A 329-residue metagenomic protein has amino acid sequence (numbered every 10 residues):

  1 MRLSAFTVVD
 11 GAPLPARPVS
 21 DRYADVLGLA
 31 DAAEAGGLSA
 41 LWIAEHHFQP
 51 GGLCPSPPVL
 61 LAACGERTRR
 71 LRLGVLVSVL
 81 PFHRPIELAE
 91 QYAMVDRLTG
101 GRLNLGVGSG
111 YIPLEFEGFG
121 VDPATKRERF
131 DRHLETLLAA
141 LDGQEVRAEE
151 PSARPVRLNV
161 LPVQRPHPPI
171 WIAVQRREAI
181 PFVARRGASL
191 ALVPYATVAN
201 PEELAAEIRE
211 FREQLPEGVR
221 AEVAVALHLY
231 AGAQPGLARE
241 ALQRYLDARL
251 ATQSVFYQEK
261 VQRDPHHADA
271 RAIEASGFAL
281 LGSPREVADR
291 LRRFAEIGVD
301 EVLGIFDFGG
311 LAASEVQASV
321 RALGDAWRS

Functional and structural regions predicted by a protein language model:
M1-T68, R72-L73, P168: N-terminal beta1-alpha1-beta2 module of alpha/beta enzyme domains
L3-T7, L41-I43, L73-V75, L103-V107 (+4 more regions): Hydrophobic faces of well-ordered beta-strands that scaffold small-molecule active sites in alpha/beta enzyme cores
A5, A124-N159, N200-D300: An alpha-helical appendage that flanks or caps ligand/catalytic pockets
V9-Y23, S78-I86, Q164-V174, G232 (+1 more regions): Active-site mouth loops of central-metabolism enzymes
S20-A32, Q91, V174-P181, P284-R293: Short, acidic/polar
A33, G37, E45, C64 (+8 more regions): Conserved, mostly hydrophobic/aromatic
A40-C64, V79, P194-N200, I305-V316: Glycine-rich, proline-tolerant flexible connector loops at the mouths of alpha/beta enzymes
R84-A188, E202-R209, E213, E217-V219: Internal, glycine-rich beta/alpha segment that forms the wall or movable "lid" of small-molecule/cofactor binding
